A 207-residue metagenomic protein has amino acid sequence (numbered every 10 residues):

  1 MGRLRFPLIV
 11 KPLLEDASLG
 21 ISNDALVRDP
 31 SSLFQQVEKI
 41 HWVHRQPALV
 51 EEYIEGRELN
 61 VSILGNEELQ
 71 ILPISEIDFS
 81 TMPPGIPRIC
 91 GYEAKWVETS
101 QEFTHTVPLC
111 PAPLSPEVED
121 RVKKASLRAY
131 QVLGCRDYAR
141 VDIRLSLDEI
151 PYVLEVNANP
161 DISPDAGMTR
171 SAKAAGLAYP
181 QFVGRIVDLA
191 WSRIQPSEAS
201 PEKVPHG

Functional and structural regions predicted by a protein language model:
M1-I9, I71: Acidic/histidine-enriched active-site and ligand-binding environments that engage anionic O-linkages
G2-R3, W42-V43, V132: Alpha-helix C-cap/termination motif
L8-E38, E58-N60: Glycine-rich phosphate-binding loop of ATP-grasp-fold ATP-dependent ligases
L8-I9, P47-V50, Y138-V141: A short linear hydrophobic-aromatic micro-motif
K11, E51, N157: Short beta-strand segments
A17-G20, T104-H105, S163-M168: Short small-residue beta-strand/loop micro-motif enriched in glycine and branched aliphatics
P30-K124, L147-Y152: Phosphate-binding site of ATP-dependent enzymes
Q70, P113-G207: ATP-dependent carboxylate activation and anion-phosphoryl transfer catalytic cores that bind Mg-ATP to form
